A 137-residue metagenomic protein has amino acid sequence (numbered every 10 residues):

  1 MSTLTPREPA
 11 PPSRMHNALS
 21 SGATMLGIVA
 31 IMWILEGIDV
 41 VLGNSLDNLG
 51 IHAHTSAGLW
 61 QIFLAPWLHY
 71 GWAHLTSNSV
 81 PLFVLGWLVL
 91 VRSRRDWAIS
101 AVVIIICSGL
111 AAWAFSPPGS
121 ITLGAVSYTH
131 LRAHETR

Functional and structural regions predicted by a protein language model:
M1-N17: Short, Lys/Arg-rich, polar N-terminal cytosolic tail immediately upstream of the first transmembrane signal-anchor
S2-L4, A65, E135: Intrinsically disordered/low-complexity terminal segments and short unstructured peptides
R7, L35-I38, H134: Intrinsic disorder/low-complexity signal
S21, G27-S100, W113-T122: N-terminal TM1-TM2 helical hairpin plus the immediately adjacent luminal interfacial "cap"
A125-V126: Acidic, proline/serine/threonine- and glycine-rich low-complexity intrinsically disordered segments
T129-T136: Conserved small/polar residues in nucleotide/adenosyl-binding loops
